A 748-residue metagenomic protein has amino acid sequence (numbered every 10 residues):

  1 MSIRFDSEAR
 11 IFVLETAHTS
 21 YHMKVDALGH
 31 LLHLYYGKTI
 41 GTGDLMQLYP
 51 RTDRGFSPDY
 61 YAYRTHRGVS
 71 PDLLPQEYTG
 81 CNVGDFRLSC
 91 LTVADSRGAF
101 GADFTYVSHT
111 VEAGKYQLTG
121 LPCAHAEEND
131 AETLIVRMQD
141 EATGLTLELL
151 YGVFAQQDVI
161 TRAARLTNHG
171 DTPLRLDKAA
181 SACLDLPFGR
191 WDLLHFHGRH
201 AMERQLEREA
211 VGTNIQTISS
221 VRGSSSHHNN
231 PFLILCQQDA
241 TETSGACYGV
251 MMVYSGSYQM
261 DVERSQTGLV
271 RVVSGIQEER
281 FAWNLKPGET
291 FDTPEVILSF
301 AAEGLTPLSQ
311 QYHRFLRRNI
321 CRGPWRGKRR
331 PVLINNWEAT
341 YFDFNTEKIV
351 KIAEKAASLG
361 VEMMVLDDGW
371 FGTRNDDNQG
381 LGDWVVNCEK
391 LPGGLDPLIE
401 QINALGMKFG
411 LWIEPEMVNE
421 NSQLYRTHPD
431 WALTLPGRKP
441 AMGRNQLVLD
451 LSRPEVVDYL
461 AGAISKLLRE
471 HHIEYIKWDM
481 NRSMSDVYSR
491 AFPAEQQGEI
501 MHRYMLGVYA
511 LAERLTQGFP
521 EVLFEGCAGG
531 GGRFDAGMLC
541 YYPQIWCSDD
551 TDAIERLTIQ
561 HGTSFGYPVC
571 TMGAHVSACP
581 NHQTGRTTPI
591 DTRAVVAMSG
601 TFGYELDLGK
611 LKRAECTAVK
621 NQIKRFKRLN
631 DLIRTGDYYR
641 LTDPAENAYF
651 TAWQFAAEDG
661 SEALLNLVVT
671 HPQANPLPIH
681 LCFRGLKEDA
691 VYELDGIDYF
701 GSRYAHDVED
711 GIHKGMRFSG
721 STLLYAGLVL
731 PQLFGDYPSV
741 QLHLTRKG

Functional and structural regions predicted by a protein language model:
F5, R10-V13, A17, Y21 (+3 more regions): Polysaccharide-binding surfaces and accessory modules of carbohydrate-active proteins
H18, A164, G288, I334 (+7 more regions): Conserved, mostly hydrophobic/aromatic
D72-L73, E77-K115, E242-S257, F300-P324 (+4 more regions): Glycine-rich, aromatic-flanked loop segments that form ligand/cofactor-binding clefts across common enzyme folds
G101-Y106, W283-A302, Y737-T745: Short Pro-Gly-centered flexible turn/kink motifs
E242, P644-K687: Carbohydrate-binding surface patches
W325-A461, Y475: Aromatic-lined carbohydrate-binding/catalytic grooves of carbohydrate-active enzymes
N419-D458, H502-G609: Glycan-recognition surfaces
H671-G748: C-terminal beta-sandwich/jelly-roll accessory domains of carbohydrate-active enzymes
